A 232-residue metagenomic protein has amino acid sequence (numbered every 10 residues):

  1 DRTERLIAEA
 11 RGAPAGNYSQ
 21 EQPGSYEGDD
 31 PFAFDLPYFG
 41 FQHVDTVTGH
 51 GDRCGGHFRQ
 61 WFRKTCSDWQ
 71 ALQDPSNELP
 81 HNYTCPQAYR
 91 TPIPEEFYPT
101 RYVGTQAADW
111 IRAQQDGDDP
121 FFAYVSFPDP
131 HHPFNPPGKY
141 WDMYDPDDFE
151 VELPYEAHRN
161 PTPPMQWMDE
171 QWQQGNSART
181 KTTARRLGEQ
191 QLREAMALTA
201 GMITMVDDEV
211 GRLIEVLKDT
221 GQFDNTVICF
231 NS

Functional and structural regions predicted by a protein language model:
D1: Active-site segment of extracytoplasmic enzymes that catalyze sulfate/phosphate-ester chemistry
L6-A15, Q22, G28-G40, H81-C85 (+1 more regions): Intrinsically disordered, low-complexity cytosolic loops and termini enriched in serine/threonine/proline
Q20-P23, D30, G51-G55: An aromatic- and histidine-rich active-site surface loop
P37, F41-Q42, D119-A123: A generic secondary-structure signal marking the coil-to-beta-strand transition
V47-S232: Active-site-proximal cap/lid insertion segments
